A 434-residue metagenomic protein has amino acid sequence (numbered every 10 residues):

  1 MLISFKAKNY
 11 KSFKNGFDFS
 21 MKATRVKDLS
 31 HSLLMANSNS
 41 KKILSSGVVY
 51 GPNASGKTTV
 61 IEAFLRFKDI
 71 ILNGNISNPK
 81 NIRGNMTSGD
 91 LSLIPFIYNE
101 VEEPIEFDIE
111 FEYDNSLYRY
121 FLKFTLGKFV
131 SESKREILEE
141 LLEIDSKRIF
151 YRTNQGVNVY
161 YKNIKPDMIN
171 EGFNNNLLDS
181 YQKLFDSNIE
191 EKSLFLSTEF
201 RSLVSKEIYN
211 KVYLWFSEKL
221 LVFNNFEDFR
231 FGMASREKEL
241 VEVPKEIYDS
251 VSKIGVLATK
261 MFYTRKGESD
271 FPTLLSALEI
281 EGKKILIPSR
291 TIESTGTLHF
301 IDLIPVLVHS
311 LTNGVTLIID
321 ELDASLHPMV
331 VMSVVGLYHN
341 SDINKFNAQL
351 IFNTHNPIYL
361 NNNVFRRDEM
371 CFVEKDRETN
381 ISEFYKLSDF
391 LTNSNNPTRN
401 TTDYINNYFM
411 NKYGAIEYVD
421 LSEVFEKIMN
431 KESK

Functional and structural regions predicted by a protein language model:
M1-L72, A277-N407: Switch/communication elements of ASCE P-loop NTPase nucleotide-binding domains
K8, F223-I292, L298, K412-Y418 (+1 more regions): Extended helical coiled-coil dimerization/tether regions that scaffold and oligomerize large DNA-maintenance assemblies
K11, A23-R25, N53, F111-N115 (+3 more regions): Short, flexible loop/turn elements at secondary-structure junctions
L29-K42, V159-N188, I304, V308 (+1 more regions): Short, surface-exposed secondary-structure junctions/capping segments
S40-K42, V48, P52, E62-L122: Conserved P-loop NTP-binding catalytic core
G89-Q155, K386-T402: P-loop NTPase motor core
Y98-E103, Y263-P272, D376-R377: Short, ordered beta-strand-loop transition motifs
R119-Y263: Electropositive, glycine-dotted interaction segments that contact anionic polymers or phosphate-rich ligands
